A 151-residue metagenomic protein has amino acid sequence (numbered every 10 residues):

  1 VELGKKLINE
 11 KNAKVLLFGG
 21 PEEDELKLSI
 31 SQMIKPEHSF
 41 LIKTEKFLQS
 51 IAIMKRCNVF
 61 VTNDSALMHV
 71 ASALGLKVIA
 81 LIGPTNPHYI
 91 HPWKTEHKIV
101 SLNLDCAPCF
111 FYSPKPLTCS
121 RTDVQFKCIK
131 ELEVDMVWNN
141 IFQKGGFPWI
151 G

Functional and structural regions predicted by a protein language model:
V1-G83: Donor-binding and catalytic core of enzymes assembling or modifying cell-surface/extracellular glycoconjugates
I8, D24, Q143, W149-I150: Intrinsically disordered, low-complexity, compositionally biased regions/tails
M33, F40-L41, S72-W149: Nucleotide-sugar donor-binding patch of glycosyltransferase catalytic domains
